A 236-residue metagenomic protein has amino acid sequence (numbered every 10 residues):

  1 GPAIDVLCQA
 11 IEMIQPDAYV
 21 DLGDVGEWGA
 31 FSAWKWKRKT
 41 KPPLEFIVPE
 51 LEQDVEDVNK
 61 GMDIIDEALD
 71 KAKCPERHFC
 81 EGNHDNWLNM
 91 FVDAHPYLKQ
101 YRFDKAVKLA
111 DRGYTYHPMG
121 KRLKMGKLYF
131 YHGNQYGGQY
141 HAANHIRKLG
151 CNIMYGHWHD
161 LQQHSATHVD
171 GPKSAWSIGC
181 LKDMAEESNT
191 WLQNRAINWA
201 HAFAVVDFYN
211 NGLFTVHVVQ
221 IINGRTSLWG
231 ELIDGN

Functional and structural regions predicted by a protein language model:
G1-A110: Core catalytic region of metal-dependent phosphoesterases/phosphodiesterases, especially metallo-beta-lactamase-like
D5-L7, I64, Y116-R122, G138-A143: A generic local structural motif
P16, C74, P118, K124 (+1 more regions): Alpha-helical hydrophobic/aromatic positions enriched in membrane-embedded helices and signal peptides
A18-V25, E50-D54, K108-G113, H157-A166 (+3 more regions): Short C-terminal domain-edge/linker segments immediately following a structured domain
E76-N83, H117-K121, H217-I221: Acidic carboxylate-rich catalytic motifs and surrounding loops in phosphoryl-/glycosyl-chemistry enzymes
D93-G126, W158, S177-A185: Active-site-proximal loop/helix segment associated with metal-binding centers of metalloenzymes
M125-V219: Conserved beta-sheet core of the metallophosphoesterase superfamily
F208-N236: A short C-terminal boundary segment appended to hydrolase-like catalytic domains
